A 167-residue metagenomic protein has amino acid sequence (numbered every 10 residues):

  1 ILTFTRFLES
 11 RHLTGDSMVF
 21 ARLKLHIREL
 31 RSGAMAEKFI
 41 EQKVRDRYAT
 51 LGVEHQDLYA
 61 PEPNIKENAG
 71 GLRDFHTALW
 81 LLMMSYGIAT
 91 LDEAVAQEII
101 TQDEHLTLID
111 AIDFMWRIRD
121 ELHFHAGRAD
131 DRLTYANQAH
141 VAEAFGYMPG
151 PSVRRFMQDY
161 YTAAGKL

Functional and structural regions predicted by a protein language model:
I1-L167: A nucleotide- and high-energy phosphate-metabolite-utilizing enzyme signature
